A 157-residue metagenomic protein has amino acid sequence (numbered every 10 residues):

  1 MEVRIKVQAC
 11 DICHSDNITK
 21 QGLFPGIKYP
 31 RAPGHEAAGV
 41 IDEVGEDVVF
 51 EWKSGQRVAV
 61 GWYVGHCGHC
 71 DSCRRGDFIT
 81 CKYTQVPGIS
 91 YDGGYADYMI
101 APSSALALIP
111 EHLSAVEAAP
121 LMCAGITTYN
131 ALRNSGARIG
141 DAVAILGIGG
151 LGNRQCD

Functional and structural regions predicted by a protein language model:
M1-C10, L23-D71, A105-V116: Glycine-rich beta-strand-centered segment in the early N-terminal region that forms part of a ligand/cofactor-binding
C10, D16, G61, C73-G76 (+1 more regions): Cys/His-rich metal-chelating microdomains
C13, V40, A144: Conserved Rossmann-like nucleotide-binding pocket used by diverse enzymes that bind dinucleotide cofactors
S15-Q21: Cytochrome P450 core scaffold surrounding the K-helix E-X-X-R motif and the conserved "meander" helix-loop region
D16, L132, C156-D157: Generic hydrophobic/aromatic pocket-lining and core-packing "Φ" positions
H66-L146: NAD(P)H dinucleotide-binding glycine-rich loop of Rossmann-like/cofactor-binding domains, especially the beta1-alpha1
T127, L151-G152: Hydrophobic/small residue at the entry helix of a nucleotide-binding pocket
A142, R154-D157: Terminal helix/beta-alpha structural elements that buttress the NAD(P)+-binding lobe
